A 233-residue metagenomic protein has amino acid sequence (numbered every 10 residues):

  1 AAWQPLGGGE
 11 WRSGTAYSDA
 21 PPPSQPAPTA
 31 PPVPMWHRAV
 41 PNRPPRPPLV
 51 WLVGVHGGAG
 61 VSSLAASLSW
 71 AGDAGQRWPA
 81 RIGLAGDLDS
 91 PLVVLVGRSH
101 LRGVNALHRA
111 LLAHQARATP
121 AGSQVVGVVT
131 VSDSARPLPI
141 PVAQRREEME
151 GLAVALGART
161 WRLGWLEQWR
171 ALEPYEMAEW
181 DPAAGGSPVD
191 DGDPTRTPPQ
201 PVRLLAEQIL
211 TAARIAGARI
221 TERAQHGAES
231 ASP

Functional and structural regions predicted by a protein language model:
A1-V50: Extreme N-terminal, non-catalytic leader segments that precede Walker-type/kinase nucleotide-binding cores
L49-G72: Glycine-rich phosphate-binding P-loop
R77-S99, L111-G127: Inter-motif core of Ras-like GTPase G domains
P91-H108, D133-I140: Conserved Switch II/interswitch segment of TRAFAC-class P-loop GTPases
V129-R136, L166-Q168: Short beta-alpha junction loops
P141-E148: Charged helix-capping and loop-helix junction motifs
G151-P182: Beta-strand-loop-alpha "switch" segments that mediate conformational coupling across diverse proteins
P182-P233: NTP-binding/hydrolysis catalytic cores, primarily Walker-type P-loop NTPases
